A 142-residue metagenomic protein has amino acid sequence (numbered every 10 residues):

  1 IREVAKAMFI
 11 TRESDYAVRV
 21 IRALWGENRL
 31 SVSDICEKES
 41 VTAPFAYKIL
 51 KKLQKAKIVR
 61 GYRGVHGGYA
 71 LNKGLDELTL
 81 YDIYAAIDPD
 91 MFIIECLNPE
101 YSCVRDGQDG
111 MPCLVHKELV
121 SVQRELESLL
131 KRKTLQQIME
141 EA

Functional and structural regions predicted by a protein language model:
I1-A7: Short, Lys/Arg-enriched N-terminal segments with co-localized hydrophobic residues within the first ~10-30 amino acids
I10-R12, Y16-V41: N-terminal helix-turn-helix DNA-binding core of bacterial DNA-binding proteins
I21, L50-K51: Short, hydrophobic-biased segments on the C-terminal half of alpha helices that form "recognition helices"
E37, Q54-K55: Alpha-helical residues within the helix-turn-helix
K55-I58, A86: Residue cluster at the C-terminal edge of the helix-turn-helix DNA-binding motif
K57-N72: Beta-hairpin "wing" of winged helix-turn-helix
N72-A142: Non-DNA-binding regulatory cores of transcription-related proteins, predominantly C-terminal effector-binding
